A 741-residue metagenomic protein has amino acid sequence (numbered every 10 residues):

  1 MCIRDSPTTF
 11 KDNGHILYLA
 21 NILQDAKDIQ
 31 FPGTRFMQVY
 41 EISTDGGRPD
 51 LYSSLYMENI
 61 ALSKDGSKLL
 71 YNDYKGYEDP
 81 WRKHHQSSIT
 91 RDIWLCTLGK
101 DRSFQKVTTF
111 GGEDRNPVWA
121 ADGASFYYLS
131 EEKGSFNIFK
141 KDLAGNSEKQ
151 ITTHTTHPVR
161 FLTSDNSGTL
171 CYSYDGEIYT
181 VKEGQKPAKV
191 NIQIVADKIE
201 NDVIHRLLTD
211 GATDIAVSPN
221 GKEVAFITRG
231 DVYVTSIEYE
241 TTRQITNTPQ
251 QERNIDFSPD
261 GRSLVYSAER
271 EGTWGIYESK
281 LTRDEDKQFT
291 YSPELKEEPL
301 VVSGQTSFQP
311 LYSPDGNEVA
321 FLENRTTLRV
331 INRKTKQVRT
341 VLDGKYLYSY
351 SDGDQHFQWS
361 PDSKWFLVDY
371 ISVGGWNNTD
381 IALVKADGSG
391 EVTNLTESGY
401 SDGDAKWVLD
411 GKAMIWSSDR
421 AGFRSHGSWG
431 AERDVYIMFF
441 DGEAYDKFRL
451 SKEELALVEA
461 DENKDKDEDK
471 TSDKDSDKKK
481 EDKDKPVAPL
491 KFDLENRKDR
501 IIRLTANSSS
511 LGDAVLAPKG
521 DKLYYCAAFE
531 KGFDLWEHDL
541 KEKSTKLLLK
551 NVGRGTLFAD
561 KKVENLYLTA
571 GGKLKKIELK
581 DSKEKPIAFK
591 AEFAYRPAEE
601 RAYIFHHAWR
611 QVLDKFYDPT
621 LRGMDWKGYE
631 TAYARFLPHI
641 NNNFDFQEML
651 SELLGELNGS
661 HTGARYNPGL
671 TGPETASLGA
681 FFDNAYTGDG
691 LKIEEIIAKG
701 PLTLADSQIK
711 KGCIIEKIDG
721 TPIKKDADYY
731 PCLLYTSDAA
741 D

Functional and structural regions predicted by a protein language model:
M1-D5, Y735-A740: Conserved small/polar residues in nucleotide/adenosyl-binding loops
R4-Y40, T44-L62, S67-W94, K100-D101 (+21 more regions): A flexible loop/linker signature enriched in serine peptidases of the S9 family
T8-H15, I60-K68, V118-S125, L162-S167 (+7 more regions): Blade-terminus and WD-like Trp-Asp/Gly-His loop motifs, strongest in beta-propeller folds
I151-F161, T393-D404, G512, L549-L557: Conserved blade-ending motifs and adjacent loop-strand segments that build the rim/top face of beta-propeller domains
A196-T209, P293-P299, K491-N507: A short helix->beta-strand "capping" segment at the edge of beta-propeller domains
R500, A506-K543, K699, I709-E716: Long hydrophobic segments that form regular secondary structure
L657-K699, T703: PDZ/PDZ-like peptide-tail recognition elements
L704-C732: Conserved PDZ fold ligand-binding element
